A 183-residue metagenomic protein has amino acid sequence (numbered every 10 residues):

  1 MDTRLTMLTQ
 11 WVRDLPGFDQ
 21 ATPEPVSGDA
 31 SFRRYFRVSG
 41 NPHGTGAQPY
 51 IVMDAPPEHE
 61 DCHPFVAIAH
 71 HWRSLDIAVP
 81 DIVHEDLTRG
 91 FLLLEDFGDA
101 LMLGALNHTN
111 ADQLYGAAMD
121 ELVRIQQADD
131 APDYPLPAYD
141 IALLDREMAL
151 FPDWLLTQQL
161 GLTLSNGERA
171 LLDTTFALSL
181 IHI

Functional and structural regions predicted by a protein language model:
M1-F18: Juxta-kinase regulatory segment immediately upstream of eukaryotic protein kinase catalytic domains
D2, D29, D112-Y115, D145 (+2 more regions): Short, solvent-exposed loop/helix junctions and linker helices that flank or host conserved functional motifs
M7, F18, P64-A67, I77 (+1 more regions): Short, conserved clusters of charged catalytic residues that mark active-site and nucleotide-handling motifs
Q10, A67-H70, D120, T174 (+1 more regions): Generic recognition of well-ordered alpha-helical segments within structured catalytic/regulatory domains
F18, T22-F36: ATP-binding glycine-rich phosphate-binding loop
F36-I141, D145-R146, L150, T157: ATP-binding pocket architecture of kinase catalytic cores
A138-S179: Active-site catalytic-loop/activation-segment of kinase and kinase-like phosphoryl-transfer enzymes
I181-I183: Conserved small/polar residues in nucleotide/adenosyl-binding loops
